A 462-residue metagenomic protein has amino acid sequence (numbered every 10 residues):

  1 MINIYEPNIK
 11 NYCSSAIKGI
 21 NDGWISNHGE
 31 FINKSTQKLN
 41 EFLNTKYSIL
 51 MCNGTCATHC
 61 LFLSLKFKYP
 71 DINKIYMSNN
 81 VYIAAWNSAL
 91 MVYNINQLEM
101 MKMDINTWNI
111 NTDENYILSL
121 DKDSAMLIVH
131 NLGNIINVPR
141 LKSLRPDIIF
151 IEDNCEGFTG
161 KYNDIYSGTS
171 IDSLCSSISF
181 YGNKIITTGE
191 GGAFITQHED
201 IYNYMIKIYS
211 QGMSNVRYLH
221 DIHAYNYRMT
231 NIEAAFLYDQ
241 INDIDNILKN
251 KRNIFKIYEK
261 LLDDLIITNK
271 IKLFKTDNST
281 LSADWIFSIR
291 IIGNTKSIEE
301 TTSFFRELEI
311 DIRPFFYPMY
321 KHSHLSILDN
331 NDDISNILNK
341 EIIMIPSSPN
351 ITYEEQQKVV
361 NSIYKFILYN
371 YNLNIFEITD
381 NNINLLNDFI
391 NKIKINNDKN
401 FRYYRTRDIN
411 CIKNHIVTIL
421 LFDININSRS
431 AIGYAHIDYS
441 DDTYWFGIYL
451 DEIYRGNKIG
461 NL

Functional and structural regions predicted by a protein language model:
M1-I2, L368-N384: Conserved N-terminal entry element of GNAT/NAT acetyltransferase domains
M1-S26, P346: N-terminal "arm"/small-domain region of PLP-dependent enzymes with the aminotransferase-like
H28-I75, N80, S88-I95: Phosphate-binding glycine-rich loop
F31-K38, F42-I49, A125-V129, I135-V138 (+1 more regions): PLP-dependent aminotransferase class I/II
S64-N154: PLP-dependent aminotransferase-like
I151-T188, V216-L219: Conserved active-site segment immediately N-terminal to the catalytic lysine that forms the internal aldimine
F389-I453: Acetyl-CoA-dependent GNAT
L450, G456-L462: Conserved acetyl-CoA-binding loop-helix of GNAT-fold acetyltransferases
